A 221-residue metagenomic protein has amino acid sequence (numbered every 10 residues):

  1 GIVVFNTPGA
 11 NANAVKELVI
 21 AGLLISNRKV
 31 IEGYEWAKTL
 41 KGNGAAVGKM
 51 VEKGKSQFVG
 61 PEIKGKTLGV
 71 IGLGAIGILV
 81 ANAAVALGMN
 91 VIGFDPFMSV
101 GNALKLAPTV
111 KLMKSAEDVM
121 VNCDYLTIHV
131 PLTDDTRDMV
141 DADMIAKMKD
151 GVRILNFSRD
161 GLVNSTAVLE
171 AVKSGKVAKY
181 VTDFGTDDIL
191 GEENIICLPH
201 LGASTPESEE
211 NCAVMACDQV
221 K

Functional and structural regions predicted by a protein language model:
I2-A10, S158, H200-G202: Short beta->alpha connector loops at strand-helix junctions that form conserved, small/polar/Pro-enriched
P8-T67: Phosphate-binding beta-alpha-beta segment of Rossmann-like dinucleotide-binding domains, i.e., the NAD(P)
L73-G74: Glycine-rich Rossmann-fold phosphate-binding loop(s) that bind the pyrophosphate of adenine dinucleotide cofactors
G77-I78: N-terminal Rossmann-fold NAD(P) dinucleotide-binding loop
A83-A84, M148: Aromatic pocket-lining residues of Rossmann-like dinucleotide-binding sites
P96-D188, S204: Rossmann-like adenosine-cofactor binding region
L190-E193, G202-K221: NAD(P)-dependent dehydrogenase/reductase Rossmann-like domain
